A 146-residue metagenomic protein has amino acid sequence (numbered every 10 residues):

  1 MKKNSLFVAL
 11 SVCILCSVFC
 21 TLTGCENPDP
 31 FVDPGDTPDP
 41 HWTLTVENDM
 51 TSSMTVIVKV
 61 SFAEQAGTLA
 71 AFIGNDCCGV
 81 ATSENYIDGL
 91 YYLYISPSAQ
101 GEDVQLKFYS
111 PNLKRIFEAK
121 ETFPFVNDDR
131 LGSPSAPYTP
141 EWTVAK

Functional and structural regions predicted by a protein language model:
M1-T23: Sec-dependent bacterial lipoprotein signal peptides
F19-H41: Bacterial Sec-dependent N-terminal signal peptides
P34-T45, K120-K146: Extracellular beta-sheet/turn segments enriched in Thr/Pro/Gly and aliphatic residues
N48-S61: Short amphipathic, basic-aromatic surface patches that mediate peripheral association with negatively charged
G67, F72-E102: Tryptophan-paired
A81, A119-K120: Short hydrophobic alpha-helix segments
F108-A119: Short acidic/polar inter-strand loop motif in beta-rich domains
